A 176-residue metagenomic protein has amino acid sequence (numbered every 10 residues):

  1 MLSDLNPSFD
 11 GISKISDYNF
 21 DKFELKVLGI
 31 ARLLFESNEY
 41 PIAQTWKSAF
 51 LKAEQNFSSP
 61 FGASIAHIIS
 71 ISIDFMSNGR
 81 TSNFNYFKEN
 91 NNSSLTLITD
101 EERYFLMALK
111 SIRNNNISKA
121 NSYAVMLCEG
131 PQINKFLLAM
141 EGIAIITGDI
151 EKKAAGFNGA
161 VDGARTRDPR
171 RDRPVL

Functional and structural regions predicted by a protein language model:
M1-L106, K110-G159, R165, R170-L176: Polar/charged low-complexity regulatory segments
